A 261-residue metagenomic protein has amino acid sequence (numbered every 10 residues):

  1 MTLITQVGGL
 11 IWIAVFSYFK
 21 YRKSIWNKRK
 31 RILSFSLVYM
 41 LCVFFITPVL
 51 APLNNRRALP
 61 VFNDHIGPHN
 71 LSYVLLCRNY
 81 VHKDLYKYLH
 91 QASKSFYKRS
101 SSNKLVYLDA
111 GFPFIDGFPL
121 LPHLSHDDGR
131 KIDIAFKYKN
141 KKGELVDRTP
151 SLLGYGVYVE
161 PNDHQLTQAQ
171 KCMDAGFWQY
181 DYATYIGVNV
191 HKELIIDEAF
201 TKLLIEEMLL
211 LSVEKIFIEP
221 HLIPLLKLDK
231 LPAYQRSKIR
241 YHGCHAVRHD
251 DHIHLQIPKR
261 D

Functional and structural regions predicted by a protein language model:
L3-K20, R31-F35, E144-D261: Catalytic cores and adjacent binding grooves of peptidoglycan-active enzymes
R31-L50: Hydrophobic membrane-insertion alpha-helices, especially the h-region of bacterial N-terminal signal peptides
I46-Y107, E193-V213, E219: Active-site acidic/histidine clusters and adjacent loop/turn architecture that either coordinate catalytic ions
Y88-L120, F217-H242: Extended, low-complexity, intrinsically disordered C-terminal regulatory tails of eukaryotic serine/threonine kinases
S101-N103, D128-I132, S212, H249-I253: Envelope-exposed proteins and targeting segments
V106-L108, K131-K137, F217, H254-Q256: Soluble periplasmic/extracytoplasmic beta-strand elements of cell-envelope proteins
A110-P113, K137-K141, H221, P258-R260: Solvent-exposed coil/turn segments that connect beta secondary-structure elements in extracytoplasmic/periplasmic
I115-P122, G129-A135: Membrane-embedded segments
